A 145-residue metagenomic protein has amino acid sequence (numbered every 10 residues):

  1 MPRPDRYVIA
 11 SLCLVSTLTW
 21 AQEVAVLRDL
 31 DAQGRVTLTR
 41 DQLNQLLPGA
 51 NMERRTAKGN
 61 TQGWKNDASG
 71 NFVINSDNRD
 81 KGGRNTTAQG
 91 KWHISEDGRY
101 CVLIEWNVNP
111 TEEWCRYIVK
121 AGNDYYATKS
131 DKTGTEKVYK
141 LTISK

Functional and structural regions predicted by a protein language model:
M1-I9: Bacterial N-terminal signal peptides that target proteins for export
P2, T19-K91, D97-K145: Lipid interaction determinants
I9-T17: Bacterial N-terminal signal peptides
